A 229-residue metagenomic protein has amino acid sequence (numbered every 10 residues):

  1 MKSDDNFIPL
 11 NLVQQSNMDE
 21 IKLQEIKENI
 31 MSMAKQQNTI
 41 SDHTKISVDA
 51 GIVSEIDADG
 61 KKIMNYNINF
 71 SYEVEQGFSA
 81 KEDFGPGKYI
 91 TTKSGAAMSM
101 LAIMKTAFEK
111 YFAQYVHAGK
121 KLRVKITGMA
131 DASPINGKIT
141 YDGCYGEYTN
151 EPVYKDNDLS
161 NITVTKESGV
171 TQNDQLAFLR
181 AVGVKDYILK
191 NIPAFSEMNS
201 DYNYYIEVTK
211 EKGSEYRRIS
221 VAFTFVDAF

Functional and structural regions predicted by a protein language model:
M1-G77: N-terminal targeting leaders that direct proteins to extracytoplasmic destinations
L12-D19, E82-S99, T163-Q175: Second-shell loop/turn segments in exported
Q24, E28, A102, T106 (+4 more regions): Solvent-exposed, polar/charged alpha-helical surfaces in well-ordered, non-transmembrane soluble domains, broadly
M31, K35, T39, E109 (+2 more regions): Sec-exported extracytoplasmic/periplasmic mature domains
I52-G119, N199-N203: Conserved, well-structured beta-alpha core segment at the onset of a catalytic domain
V53, D131, V226-A228: Conserved beta-strand elements of beta-rich interaction domains across eukaryotes, especially beta-propellers
A58-N69, H117-K120, G137-F229: Periplasmic OmpA/Pal-like peptidoglycan-binding modules at the C-termini of bacterial envelope proteins
F84, K88-K155, L189: Periplasmic peptidoglycan-binding/anchoring modules of Gram-negative envelope and division proteins
